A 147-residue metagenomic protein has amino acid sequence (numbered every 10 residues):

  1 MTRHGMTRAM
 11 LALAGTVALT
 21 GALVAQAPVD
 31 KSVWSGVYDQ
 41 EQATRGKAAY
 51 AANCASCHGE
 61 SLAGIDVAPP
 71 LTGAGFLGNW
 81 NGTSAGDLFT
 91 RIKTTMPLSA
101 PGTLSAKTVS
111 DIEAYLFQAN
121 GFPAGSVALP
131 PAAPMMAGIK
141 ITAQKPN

Functional and structural regions predicted by a protein language model:
M1-M6: N-terminal secretory signal peptides that target proteins for export/translocation
M10-A22: Bacterial N-terminal signal peptides
Q26-A49: Electrostatic cytochrome c docking/interface patches
V29-V33, P101-N147: Flexible coil segments in periplasmic/lumen-exposed cytochrome c-class electron-transfer proteins
G36-Q40, S61-P97: Gly/Gly-Pro-rich "capping" loops immediately C-terminal to redox-active cysteine motifs in periplasmic/lumenal
Q42, S84, L104-T108: An acidic site on a long C-lobe helix of protein kinase domains
G46, Y50-E60, I112, L116: The canonical Cys-X-X-Cys-His
